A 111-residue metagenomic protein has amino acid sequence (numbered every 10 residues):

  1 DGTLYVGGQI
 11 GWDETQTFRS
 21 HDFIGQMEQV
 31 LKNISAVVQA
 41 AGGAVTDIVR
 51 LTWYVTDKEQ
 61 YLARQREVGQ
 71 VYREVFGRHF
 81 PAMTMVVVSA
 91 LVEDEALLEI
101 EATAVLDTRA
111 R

Functional and structural regions predicted by a protein language model:
D1-R111: Short, polar/acidic, helix-capping and beta-turn segments at strand->helix junctions that line the mouths
